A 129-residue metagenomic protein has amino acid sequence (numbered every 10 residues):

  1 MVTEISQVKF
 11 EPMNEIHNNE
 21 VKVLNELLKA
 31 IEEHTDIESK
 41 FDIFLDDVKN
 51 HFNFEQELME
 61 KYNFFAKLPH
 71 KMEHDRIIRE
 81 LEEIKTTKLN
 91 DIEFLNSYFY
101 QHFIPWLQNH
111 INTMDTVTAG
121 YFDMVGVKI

Functional and structural regions predicted by a protein language model:
M1-I129: Small-residue-biased structural context
